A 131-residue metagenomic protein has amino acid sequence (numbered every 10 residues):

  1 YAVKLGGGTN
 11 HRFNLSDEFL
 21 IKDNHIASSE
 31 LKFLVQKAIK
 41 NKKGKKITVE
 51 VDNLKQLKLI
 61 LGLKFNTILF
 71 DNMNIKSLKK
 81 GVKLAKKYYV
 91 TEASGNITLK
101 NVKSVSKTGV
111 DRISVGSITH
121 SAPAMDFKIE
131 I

Functional and structural regions predicted by a protein language model:
Y1-L63, T67, K76-L84, Y89-A93 (+2 more regions): Acidic/glycine-rich phosphate/pyrophosphate-binding loops and surrounding catalytic core that coordinate Mg2+
N72, G95, S117: Short secondary-structure boundary segments
L99: Cys/His-rich Zn2+-binding cysteine-cluster or related metal-binding knuckle/ribbon modules and their
K128-I131: Active-site loop ensemble at the mouth of alpha/beta enzyme cores that anchors a bound cofactor
